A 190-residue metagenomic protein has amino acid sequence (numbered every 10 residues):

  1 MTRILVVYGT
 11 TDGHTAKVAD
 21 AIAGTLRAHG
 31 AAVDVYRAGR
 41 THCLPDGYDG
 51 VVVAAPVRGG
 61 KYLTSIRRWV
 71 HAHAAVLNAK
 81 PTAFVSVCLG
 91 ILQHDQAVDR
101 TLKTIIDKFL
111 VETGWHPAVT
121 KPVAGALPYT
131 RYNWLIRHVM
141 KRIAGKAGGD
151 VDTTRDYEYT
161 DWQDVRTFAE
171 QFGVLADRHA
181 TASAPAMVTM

Functional and structural regions predicted by a protein language model:
T2-H29: N-terminal beta1-alpha1 ligand-phosphate binding loop
I4, V51-V53: Generic beta-sheet signal
T11-D12, R40, L89, L127: Short, glycine/serine-rich, charged loops/turns that create anion-binding and catalytic segments at active sites
T25, H29, D34, A55-M190: FMN-binding flavodoxin-like domain, especially the glycine-rich phosphate-binding loop
R37: Short loop/edge segments at beta-strand edges and connector loops that shape dinucleotide/nucleotide cofactor-binding
H42, A54-A55: Short, charge-patterned binding micro-sites
P45-D46, L77: A short, aliphatic-rich alpha-helical micro-motif
D49-G50, A118: Conserved acidic residues
